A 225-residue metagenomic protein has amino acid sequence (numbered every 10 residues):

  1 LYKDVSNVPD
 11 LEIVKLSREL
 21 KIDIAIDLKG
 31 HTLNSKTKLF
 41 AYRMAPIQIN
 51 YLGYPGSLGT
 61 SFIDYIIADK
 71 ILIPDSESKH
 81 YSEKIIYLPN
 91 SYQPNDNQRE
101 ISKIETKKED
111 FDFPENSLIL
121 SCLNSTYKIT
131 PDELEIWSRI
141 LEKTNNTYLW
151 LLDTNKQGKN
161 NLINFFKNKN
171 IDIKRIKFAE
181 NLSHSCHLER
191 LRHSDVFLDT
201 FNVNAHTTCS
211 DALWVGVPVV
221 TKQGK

Functional and structural regions predicted by a protein language model:
L1-F62, K70-S78, L149-K225: Conserved nucleotide-cofactor-binding alpha/beta core module
I47, D64, K84, N116-I119: A generic secondary-structure signal marking the coil-to-beta-strand transition
D64-S76, Y81-D96: Donor nucleotide-sugar binding/catalytic pocket of nucleotide-sugar-dependent glycosyltransferases
N90-S183, R190: Conserved catalytic-core segment of nucleotide-activated headgroup transferases in glycan assembly
